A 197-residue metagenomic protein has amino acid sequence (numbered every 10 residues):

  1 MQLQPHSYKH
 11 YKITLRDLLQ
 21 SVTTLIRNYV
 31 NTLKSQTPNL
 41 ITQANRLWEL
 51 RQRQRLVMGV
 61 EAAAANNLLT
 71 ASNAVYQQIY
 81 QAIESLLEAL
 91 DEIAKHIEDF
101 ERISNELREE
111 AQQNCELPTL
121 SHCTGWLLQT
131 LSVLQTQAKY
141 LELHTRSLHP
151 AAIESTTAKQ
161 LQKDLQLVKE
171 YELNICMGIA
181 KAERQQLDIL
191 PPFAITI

Functional and structural regions predicted by a protein language model:
M1-N66, I153-I175, A180-I197: Short, low-to-moderate order helix/coil transition modules at the start of elongated helical scaffolds
Q2-I13, Q20, K34, P38-S132 (+1 more regions): Extended, amphipathic alpha-helical coiled-coil scaffold segments used for oligomerization/tethering in eukaryotic
K95-I197: Charged, alpha-helical coiled-coil and adjacent rod-like segments in eukaryotic scaffold subunits that mediate
